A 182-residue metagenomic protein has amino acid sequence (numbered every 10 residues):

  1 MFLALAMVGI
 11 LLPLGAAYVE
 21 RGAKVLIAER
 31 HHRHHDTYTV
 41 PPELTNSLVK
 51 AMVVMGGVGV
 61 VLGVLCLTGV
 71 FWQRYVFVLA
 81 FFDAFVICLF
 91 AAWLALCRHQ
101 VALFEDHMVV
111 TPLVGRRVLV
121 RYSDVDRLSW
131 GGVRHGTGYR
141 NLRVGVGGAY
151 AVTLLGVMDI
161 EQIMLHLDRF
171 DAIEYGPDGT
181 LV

Functional and structural regions predicted by a protein language model:
M1-G69: N-terminal membrane-targeting/pre-transmembrane regions
M1-M7, F71-A84: Hydrophobic alpha-helical transmembrane segments
V25-R30, Y175-V182: Low-complexity, intrinsically disordered extramembrane tails and loops of integral membrane proteins
V40-V49, T111-V133: Cytosolic juxtamembrane regulatory segments of multi-pass membrane proteins
M52-G63, L103-T111, L128-N141, A172-G176: Juxtamembrane/interfacial segments around transmembrane helices
G59-F71, M108-S123, G136-Y150: Alpha-helical membrane-embedding segments and immediately adjacent membrane-interface amphipathic helices
F82-V120, D126: Conserved beta-hairpin
Y139-R169: Canonical phosphoinositide-binding patch of PH/PH-like domains
